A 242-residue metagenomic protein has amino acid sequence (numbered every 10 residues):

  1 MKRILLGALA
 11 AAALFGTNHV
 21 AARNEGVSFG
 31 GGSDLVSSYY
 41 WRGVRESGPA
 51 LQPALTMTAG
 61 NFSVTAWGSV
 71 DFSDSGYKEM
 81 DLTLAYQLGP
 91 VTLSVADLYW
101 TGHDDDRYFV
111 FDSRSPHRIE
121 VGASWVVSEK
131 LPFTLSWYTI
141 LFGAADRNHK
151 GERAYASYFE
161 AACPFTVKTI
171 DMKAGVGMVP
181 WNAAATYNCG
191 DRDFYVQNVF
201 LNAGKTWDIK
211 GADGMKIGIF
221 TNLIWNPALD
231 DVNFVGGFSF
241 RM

Functional and structural regions predicted by a protein language model:
M1-S28: Cleavable N-terminal export/targeting peptides
V20-S28, N61, P90, S94 (+4 more regions): Short loop/turn motifs that connect adjacent beta-strands in outer-membrane beta-barrel proteins
A21-F72: Short glycine/proline- and aromatic-enriched beta-strand/turn motifs that initiate or cap beta-hairpins
V27, S47-L51, G76-M80, S115-I119 (+3 more regions): Residues that define the transmembrane beta-barrel architecture of outer-membrane proteins
G30-V36, T56, T65-S69, A85 (+5 more regions): Transmembrane beta-strands of outer-membrane beta-barrel proteins
V36-R42, F62, W67-S75, L98-R107 (+5 more regions): Sequence/structural signature of outer-membrane beta-barrel proteins
D112-A184: Detector for outer-membrane/organellar transmembrane beta-barrel domains, recognizing the amphipathic beta-strand
C163-F165, L201, W207, D230-M242: Outer-membrane beta-barrel "beta-signal"
